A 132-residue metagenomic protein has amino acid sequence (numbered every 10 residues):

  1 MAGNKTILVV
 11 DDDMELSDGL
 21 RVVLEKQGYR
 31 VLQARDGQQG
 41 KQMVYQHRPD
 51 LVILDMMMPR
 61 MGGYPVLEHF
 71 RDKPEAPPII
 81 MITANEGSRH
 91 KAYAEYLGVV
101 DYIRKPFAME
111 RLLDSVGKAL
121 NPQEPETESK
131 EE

Functional and structural regions predicted by a protein language model:
D18-K26: Charged docking surfaces used in two-component/phosphorelay signaling
R21, P65, E86-D101, D114: Alpha4 helix (beta4-alpha4-beta5 surface) of REC/receiver domains from two-component response regulators
R35-Q39, M61-P65: Acidic catalytic/metal-coordinating carboxylates
Q42, Y64-E75: Short amphipathic alpha-helix used as the core "switch/output" element in two-component signaling
H47-I53: Active-site beta3 strand of CheY-like receiver
M58: Receiver (REC) domain active-site loop signature in two-component systems and cognate sites in sensor histidine kinases
F107-V116: C-terminal output helix
